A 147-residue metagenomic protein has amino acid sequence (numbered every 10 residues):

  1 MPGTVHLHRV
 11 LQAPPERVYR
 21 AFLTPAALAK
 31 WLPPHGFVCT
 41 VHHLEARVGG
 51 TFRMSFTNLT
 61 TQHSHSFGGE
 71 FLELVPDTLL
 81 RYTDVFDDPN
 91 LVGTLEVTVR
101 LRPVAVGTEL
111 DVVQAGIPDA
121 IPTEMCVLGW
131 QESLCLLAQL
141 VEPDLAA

Functional and structural regions predicted by a protein language model:
M1, A46, T61-H65, N90-G93 (+1 more regions): A generic structural micro-feature
M1-V38: Hydrophobic ligand-binding cavity/cleft-lining segments
P2-H8, P15, C39, T51 (+4 more regions): Intrinsic-disorder/low-complexity, polar/charged segments enriched in Ser/Thr/Lys/Arg/Asp/Glu/Gln
H8, H43, E70, T98-R100: Short, surface-exposed charged micro-motifs
V18, L28, F52, F71 (+4 more regions): Hydrophobic pocket/interface hotspot
T40-T83: Glycine-rich portal/gate segments that line the openings of hydrophobic small-molecule binding cavities
R81-Q131: Beta-strand/loop substructures that line and gate deep hydrophobic ligand-binding cavities in soluble
Q139-A147: Short, highly charged C-terminal tails/helix-capping segments
